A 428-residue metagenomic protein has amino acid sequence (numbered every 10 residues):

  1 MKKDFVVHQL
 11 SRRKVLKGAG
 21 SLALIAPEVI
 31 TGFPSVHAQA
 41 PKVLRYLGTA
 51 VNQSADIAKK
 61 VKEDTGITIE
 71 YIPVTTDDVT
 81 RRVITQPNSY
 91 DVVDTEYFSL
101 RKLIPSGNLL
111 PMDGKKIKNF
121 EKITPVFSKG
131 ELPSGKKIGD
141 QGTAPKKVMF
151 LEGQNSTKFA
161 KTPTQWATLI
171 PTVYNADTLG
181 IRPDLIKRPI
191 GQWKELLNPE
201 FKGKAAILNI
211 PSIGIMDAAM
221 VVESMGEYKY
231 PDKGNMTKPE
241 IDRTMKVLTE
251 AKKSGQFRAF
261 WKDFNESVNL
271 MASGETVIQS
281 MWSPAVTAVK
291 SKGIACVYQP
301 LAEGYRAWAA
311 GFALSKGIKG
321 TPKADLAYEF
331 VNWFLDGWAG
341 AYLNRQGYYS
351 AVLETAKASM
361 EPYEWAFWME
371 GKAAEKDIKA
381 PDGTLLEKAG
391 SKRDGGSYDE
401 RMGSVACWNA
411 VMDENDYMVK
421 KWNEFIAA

Functional and structural regions predicted by a protein language model:
M1-K14, E28, H37: N-terminal secretory signal peptides
H37-A38, L314-R393: Mature extracytoplasmic/periplasmic domains
Q39-S106: Early extracytoplasmic/lumenal segment of secretory-pathway proteins
A40-V43, D64-P73, P87-D91, K229-F260 (+1 more regions): A local structural motif
Q86-D94, N108-L110, F201-G203, S273-I278: Alpha-to-beta junction loops
I104-E266: Extracytoplasmic ligand-binding site segments that recognize negatively charged/polar headgroups
Q256-G320, K357-M360, E364: Extracytoplasmic/periplasmic substrate-binding proteins
G383-A428: Conserved C-terminal helix/tail region of periplasmic/extracytoplasmic solute-binding proteins
